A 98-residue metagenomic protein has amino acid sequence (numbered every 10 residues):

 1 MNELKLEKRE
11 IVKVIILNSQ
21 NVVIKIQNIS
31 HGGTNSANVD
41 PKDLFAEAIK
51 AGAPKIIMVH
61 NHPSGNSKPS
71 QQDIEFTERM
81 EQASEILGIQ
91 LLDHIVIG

Functional and structural regions predicted by a protein language model:
N2, I16-Q20, S30-G98: Active-site-proximal loop/helix of nucleotide/amide-processing enzymes and allied scaffolds
K5-K8: Short loop/turn motifs at secondary-structure junctions and domain boundaries
I11-V14: Short glycine-rich loop/turn motifs
